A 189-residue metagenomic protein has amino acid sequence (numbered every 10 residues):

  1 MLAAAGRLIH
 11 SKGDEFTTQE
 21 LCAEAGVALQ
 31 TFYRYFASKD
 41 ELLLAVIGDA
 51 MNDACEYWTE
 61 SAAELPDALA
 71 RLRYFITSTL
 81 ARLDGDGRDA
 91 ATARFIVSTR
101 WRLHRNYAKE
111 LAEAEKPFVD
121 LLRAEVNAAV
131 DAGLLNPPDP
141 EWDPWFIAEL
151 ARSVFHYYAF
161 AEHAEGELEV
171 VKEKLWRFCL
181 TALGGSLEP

Functional and structural regions predicted by a protein language model:
A4, L8-E41, A45, D49: Helix-turn-helix
A4-L8, E24, T31, S78 (+2 more regions): Amphipathic alpha-helical interface segments
A45, T59-R88, P144-I147: Hydrophobic alpha-helical connector segments
G48-E56: Short, basic, alpha-helical segments at the C-terminal edge of helix-turn-helix-like DNA-binding modules
D53, R82-D86, L150-Y157, F178-S186: Phosphate/oxyanion-binding loops and surfaces in catalytic or ligand/nucleic-acid-binding neighborhoods
A81-R123, D131-L135: Short secondary-structure transition hinges
A90-R94, A108, A112, D131-W176 (+1 more regions): Hydrophobic/aromatic-rich alpha-helical bundle segments in the mid-to-C-terminal region
